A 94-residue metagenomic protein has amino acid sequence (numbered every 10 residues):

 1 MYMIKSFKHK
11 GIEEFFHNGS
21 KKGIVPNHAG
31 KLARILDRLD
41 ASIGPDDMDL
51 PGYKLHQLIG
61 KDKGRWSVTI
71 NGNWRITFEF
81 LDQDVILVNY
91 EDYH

Functional and structural regions predicted by a protein language model:
M1, H56, W66-H94: Enriched for short, Lys/Arg-rich terminal
M1-I35: Arg/Lys-rich, positively charged N-terminal/basic patches that mediate binding to nucleic acids
M3, S20, G44, P51-K54 (+1 more regions): Glycine-rich, flexible loop/turn motifs
K5, A29-L32, M48-P51, T69-N71: Generic structural signal for well-ordered secondary structure
I43-W66: A short, surface-exposed loop/turn module that caps and links secondary-structure elements
